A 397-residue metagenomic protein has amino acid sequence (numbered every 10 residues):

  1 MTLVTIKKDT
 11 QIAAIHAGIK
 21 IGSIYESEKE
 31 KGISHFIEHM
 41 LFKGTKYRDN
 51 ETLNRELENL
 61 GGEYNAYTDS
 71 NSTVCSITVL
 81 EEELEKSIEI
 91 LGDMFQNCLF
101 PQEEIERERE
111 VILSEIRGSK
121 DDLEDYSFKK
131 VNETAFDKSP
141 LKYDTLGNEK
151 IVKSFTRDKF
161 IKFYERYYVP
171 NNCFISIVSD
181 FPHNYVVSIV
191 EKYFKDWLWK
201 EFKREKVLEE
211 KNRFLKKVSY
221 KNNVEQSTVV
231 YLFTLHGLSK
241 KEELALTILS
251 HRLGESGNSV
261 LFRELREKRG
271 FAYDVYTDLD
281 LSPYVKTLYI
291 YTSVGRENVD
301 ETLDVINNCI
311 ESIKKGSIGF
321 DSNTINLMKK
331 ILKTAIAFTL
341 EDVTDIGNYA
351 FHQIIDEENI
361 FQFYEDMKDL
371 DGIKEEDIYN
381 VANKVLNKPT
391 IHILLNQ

Functional and structural regions predicted by a protein language model:
M1: Short, Gly/Pro- and small/polar-rich lid/capping loops
V4-G18, E201-V260, L394: His/Glu-based metal-binding/catalytic segments typifying zinc-dependent metallopeptidases
K7-L57, V131, Y231, K241-L253 (+1 more regions): Active/ligand-binding-proximal structured segments within catalytic/core domains that scaffold catalytic residues
T52-F202, S219, H236-G237, G254 (+1 more regions): Charge-rich, well-structured scaffold segments of protease-associated domains
